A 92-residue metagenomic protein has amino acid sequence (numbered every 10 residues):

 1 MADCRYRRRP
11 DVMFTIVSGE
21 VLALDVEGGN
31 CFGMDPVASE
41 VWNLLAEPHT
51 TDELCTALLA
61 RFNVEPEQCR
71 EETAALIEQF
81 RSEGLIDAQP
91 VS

Functional and structural regions predicted by a protein language model:
M1-V26: Long, low-complexity, charged/polar intrinsically disordered regions in eukaryotic proteins
V17, N30-S92: Long, charge-rich, low-complexity alpha-helical segments
